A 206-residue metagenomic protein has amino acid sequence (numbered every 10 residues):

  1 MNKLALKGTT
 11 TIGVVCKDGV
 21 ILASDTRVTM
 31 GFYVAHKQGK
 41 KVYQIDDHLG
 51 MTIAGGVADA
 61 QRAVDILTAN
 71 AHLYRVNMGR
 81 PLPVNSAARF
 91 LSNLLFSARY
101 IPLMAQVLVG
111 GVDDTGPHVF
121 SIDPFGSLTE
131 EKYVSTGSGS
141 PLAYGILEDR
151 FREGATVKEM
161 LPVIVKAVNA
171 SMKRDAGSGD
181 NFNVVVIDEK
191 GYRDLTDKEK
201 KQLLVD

Functional and structural regions predicted by a protein language model:
M1-D206: Long, low-complexity N-terminal extensions
